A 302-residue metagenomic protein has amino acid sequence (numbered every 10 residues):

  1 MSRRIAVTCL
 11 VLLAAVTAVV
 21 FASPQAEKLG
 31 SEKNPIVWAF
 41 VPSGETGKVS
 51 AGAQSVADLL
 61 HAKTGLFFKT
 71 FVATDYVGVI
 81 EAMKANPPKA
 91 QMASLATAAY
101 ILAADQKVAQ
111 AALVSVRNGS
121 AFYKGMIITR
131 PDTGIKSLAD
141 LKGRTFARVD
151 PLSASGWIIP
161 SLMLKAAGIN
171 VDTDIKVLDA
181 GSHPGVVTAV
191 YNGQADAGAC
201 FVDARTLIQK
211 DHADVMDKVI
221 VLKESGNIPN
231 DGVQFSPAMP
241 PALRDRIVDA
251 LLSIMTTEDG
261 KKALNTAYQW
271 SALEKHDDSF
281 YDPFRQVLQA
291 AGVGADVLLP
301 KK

Functional and structural regions predicted by a protein language model:
M1-K33, T129, K302: Short, low-complexity disordered leader/linker segments with a strong preference for bacterial N-terminal type II
G30-F40, G44-D58, I228, F235 (+1 more regions): An extracytoplasmic/periplasmic, membrane-proximal ligand-sensing/linker region
K33, A39-K63, A73, A98 (+3 more regions): Bilobed "Venus flytrap"/periplasmic-binding protein-like clamshell domains and structurally analogous long
V77-A93, D105-K107, A139, H183-D203: Short helices/loops that flank or line small-molecule/ion binding pockets
M92, Y100-D105, A109-K124: Short beta-strand-centered segments that line the small-molecule binding cleft or hinge of alpha/beta clamshell
A96-K107, P160-A166, Y191-N192, D196-D217: A ligand-binding cleft/hinge motif common to bilobed small-molecule-binding domains
Q110-S120, T173-K176, K210-N227: Short beta-strand->loop
I208-H212, L222, G232-S236, L243: N-terminal secretory/targeting leader peptides
